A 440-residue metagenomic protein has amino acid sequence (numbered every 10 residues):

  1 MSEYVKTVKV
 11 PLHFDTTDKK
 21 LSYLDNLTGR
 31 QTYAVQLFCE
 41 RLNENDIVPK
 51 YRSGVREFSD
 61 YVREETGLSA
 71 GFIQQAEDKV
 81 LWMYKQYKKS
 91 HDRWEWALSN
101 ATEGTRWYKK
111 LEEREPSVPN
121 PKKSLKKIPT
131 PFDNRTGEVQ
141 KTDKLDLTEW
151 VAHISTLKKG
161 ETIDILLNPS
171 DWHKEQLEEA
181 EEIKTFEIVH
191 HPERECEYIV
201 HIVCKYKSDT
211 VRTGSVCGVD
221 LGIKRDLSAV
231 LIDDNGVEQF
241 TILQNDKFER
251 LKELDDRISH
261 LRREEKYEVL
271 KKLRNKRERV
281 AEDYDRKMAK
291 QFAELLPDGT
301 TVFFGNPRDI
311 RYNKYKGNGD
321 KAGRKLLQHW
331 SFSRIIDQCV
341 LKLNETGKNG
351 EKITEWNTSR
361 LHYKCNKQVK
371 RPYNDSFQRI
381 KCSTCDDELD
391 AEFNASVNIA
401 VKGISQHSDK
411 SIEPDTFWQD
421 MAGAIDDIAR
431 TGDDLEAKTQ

Functional and structural regions predicted by a protein language model:
M1-K79, M83-Y84, K88-W96: Long, compositionally biased intrinsically disordered regions
Y4-K6, C196-Q440: Positively charged, helix-rich recognition surfaces that bind polyanionic ligands
K6-T16, G160-L167, E175, T241-F248: Generic detection of short hydrophobic beta-strand segments and adjacent strand-loop junctions
T7-K9, V151-H153, D164, T185-E187 (+2 more regions): Ser/Thr- (and often Asn-) enriched beta-sheet segments in non-cytosolic proteins
H13-K19, R135, L157-K159, N168-S170 (+5 more regions): Generic structural motif
V48-P49, S53, E95-A101, I412-D420: Short alpha-helical "patches" and their helix-cap loops
G54-R194, K325, H329: Acidic carboxylate diad motif detector
